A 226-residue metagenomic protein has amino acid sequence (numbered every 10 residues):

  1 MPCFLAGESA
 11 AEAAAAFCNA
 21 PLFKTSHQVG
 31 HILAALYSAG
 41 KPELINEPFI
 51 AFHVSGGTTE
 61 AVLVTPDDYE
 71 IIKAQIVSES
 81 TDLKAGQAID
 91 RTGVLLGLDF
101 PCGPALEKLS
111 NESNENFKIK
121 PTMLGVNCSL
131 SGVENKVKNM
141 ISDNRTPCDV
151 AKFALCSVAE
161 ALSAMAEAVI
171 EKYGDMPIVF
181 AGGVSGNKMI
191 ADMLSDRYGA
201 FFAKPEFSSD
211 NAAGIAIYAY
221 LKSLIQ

Functional and structural regions predicted by a protein language model:
M1-E12, A16: Short beta-strand-loop/turn "lid" adjacent to the catalytic site in phosphate-handling enzymes
C3, F49-H53, V179: Short glycine-aspartate micro-motif
L22-H27, F180, F202-A203: General beta-strand structural signal in soluble alpha/beta enzymes
T25-I50, Y218: Conserved phosphate-binding catalytic cores of ATP/NTP-utilizing and phosphoryl-transfer enzymes
H31-L33, A203-Q226: Glycine-rich phosphate-binding/hydrolytic loop that grips phosphoryl groups
E43-E47, H53-S55, E60-R145, I225-Q226: A short helix-loop
G57, G182-V184, P205: Active-site metal-binding loops of divalent metal-dependent hydrolases
K108-P177, V184-F201, Y220-Q226: A contiguous, well-structured pocket-lining segment that forms one wall/lid of small-molecule binding clefts in soluble
